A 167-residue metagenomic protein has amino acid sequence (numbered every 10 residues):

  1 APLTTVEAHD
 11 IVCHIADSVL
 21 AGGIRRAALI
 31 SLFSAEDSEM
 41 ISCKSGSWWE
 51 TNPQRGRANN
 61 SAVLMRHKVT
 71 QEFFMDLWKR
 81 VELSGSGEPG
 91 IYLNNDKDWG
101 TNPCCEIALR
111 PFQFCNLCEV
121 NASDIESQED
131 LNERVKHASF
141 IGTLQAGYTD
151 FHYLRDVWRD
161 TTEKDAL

Functional and structural regions predicted by a protein language model:
A1, H14-K97: Conserved, charged catalytic cores of large soluble enzymes
A1, V81-L167: Function-dense linear segments that define catalytic or interfacial modules in macromolecule-processing proteins
P2-D10, V19-S31, Y148-T161: Flexible, glycine/charged-enriched surface loops at secondary-structure junctions
E7, I11, K44, Y92 (+1 more regions): Active-site scaffold of zinc-dependent metalloenzymes
E7-I15, F73, L77, Q113 (+2 more regions): General structural feature for long, well-ordered alpha-helical segments within catalytic domains of soluble enzymes
